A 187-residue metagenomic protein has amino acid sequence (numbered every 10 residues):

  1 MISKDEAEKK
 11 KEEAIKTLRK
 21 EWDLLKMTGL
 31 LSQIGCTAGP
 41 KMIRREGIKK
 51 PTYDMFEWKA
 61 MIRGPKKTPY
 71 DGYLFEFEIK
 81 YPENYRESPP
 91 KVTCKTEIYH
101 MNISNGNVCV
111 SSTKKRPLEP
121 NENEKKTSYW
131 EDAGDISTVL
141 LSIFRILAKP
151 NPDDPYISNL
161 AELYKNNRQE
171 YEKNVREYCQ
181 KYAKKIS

Functional and structural regions predicted by a protein language model:
M1-S187: UBC/E2-like fold recognition across ubiquitin and ubiquitin-like conjugation systems, capturing catalytically active
